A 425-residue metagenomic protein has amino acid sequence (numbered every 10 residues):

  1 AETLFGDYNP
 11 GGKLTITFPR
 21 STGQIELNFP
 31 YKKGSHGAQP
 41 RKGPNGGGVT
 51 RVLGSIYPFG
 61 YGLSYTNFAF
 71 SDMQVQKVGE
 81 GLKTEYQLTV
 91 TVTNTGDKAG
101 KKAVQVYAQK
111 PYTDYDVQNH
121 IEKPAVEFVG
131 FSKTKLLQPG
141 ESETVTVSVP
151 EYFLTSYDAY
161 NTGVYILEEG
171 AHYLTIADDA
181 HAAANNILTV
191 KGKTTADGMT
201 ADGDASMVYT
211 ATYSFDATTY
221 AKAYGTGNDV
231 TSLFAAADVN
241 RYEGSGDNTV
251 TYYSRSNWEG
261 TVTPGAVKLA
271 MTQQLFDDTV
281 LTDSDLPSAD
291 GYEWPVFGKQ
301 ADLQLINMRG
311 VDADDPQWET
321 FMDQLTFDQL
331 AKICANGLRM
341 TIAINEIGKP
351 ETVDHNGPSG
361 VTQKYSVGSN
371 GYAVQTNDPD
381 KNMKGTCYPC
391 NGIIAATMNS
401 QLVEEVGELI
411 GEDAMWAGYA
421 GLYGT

Functional and structural regions predicted by a protein language model:
A1-K101, Y107-Q109, I166-D179, N185-W294 (+2 more regions): Secreted, periplasmic, or luminal enzymes acting at the cell surface/secretory milieu
E2-N9, A177, D323, F327-L330 (+2 more regions): Sec-exported extracytoplasmic/periplasmic mature domains
G6-G11, T95-A99, P111-D114, K135-E141 (+1 more regions): Secondary-structure transition/capping motifs at alpha-helix termini and the adjoining loop/turn into the next element
V104, D114-N161: Intrinsically disordered, low-complexity Pro/Gly/Ser/Thr-rich segments with frequent PxxP/GP/PP motifs and embedded
G140, T326, N399: Short, conserved phosphate/pyrophosphate- and ester-handling motifs at nucleotide-, phospho-/glycolipid
S148-A180: Short, surface-exposed ligand- or partner-binding patches at beta-edge/loop junctions that are enriched in aromatics
K299-G348, E404: N-terminal amphipathic, basic-rich helices that act as targeting or association modules
R309, T341-T425: Enzymes and membrane/adaptor proteins characterized by extended Gly/Ser/Thr/Asp/Glu-rich, aromatic-dotted
